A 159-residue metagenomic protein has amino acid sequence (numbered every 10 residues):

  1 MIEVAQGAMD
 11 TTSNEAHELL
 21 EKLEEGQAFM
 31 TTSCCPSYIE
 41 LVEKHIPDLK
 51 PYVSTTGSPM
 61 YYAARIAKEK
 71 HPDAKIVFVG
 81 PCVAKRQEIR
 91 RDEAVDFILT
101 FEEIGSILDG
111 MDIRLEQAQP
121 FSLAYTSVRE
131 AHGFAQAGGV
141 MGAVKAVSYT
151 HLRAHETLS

Functional and structural regions predicted by a protein language model:
M1-K70, I76: Iron-sulfur-cluster electron-transfer modules
I2, V77-V79, F97-L99: Hydrophobic/aromatic beta-strand patches that form the interior of the parallel beta-sheet core in alpha/beta enzyme
T12, E40-L41, R86-E88, I107-D109: Short helix/loop capping segments that flank catalytic or ligand/cofactor-binding pockets
C82: Phosphate/adenylate-binding glycine loop and adjacent helical scaffold
Q87-E93, F97: Internal gly/pro-rich beta-alpha loop/helix module that stabilizes soluble enzyme cofactors or their anionic handles
F97-A118, A137-G138: Glycine-rich phosphate-binding loop plus the immediately following alpha-helix
R114-Y149: A conserved mid-domain beta-alpha-beta active-site/ligand-binding segment of alpha/beta enzyme cores
T150-T157: Conserved small/polar residues in nucleotide/adenosyl-binding loops
